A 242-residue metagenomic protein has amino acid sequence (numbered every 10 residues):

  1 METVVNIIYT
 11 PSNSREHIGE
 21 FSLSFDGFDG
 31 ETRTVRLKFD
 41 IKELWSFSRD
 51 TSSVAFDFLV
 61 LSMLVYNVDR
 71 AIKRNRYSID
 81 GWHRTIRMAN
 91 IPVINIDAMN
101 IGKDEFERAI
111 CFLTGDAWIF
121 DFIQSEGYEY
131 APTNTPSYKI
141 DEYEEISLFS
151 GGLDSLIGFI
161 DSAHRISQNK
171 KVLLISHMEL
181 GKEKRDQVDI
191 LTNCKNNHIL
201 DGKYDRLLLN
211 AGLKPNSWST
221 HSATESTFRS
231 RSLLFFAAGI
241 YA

Functional and structural regions predicted by a protein language model:
M1-S147, I160-K171, I175-D186, I190-P215: RNA-binding accessory domains that recognize and position tRNA/RNA substrates
E144, K214-A242: Conserved adenosine/adenylate-binding substructure
S147-L153: Short, glycine-rich nucleotide/cofactor-binding loops
D154-G158: Hydrophobic positions on the alpha1 helix immediately C-terminal to the Walker A/P-loop
